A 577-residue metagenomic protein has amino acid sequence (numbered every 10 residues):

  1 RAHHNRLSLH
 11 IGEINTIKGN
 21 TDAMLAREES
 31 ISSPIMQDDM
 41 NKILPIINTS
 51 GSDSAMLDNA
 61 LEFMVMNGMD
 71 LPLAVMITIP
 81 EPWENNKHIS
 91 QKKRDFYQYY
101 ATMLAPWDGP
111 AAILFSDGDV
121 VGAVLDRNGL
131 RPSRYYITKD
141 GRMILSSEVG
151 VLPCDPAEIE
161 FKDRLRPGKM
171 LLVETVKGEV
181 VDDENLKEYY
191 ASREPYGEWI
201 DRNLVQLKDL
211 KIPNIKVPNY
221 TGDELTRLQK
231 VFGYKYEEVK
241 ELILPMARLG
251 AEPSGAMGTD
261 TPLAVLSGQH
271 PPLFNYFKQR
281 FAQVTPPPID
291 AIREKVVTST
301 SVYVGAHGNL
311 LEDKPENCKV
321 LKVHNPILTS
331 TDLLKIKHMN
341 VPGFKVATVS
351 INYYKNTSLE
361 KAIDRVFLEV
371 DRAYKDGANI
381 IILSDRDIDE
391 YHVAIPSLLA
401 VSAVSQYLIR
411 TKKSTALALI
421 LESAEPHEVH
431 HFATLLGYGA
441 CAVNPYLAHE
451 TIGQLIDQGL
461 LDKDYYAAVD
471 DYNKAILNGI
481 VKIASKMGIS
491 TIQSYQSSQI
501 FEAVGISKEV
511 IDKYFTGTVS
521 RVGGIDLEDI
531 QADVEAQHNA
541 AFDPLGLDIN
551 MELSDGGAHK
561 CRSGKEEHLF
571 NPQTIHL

Functional and structural regions predicted by a protein language model:
R1-I14, A101-I144: Conserved catalytic micro-motifs used in adenylation/nucleotidyl-transfer and phosphoryl/amide- and methyl-transfer
G12, A418-V429: Glycine-rich beta-to-alpha transition loops that act as phosphate-gripper elements at the mouths of alpha/beta enzyme
D38-I47, L152-E158, A416-L421, E450-D470 (+1 more regions): Short beta-alpha connecting loops at secondary-structure transitions that line or flank enzyme active sites
I47, M64-A111, F115, D119 (+8 more regions): Flexible, glycine-rich loop/tail regions that form catalytic "lids" or insertion modules at the edges of active sites
L383-L399: Glycine-rich, proline-tolerant flexible connector loops at the mouths of alpha/beta enzymes
I395-L421, Y472-I476: Alpha-helix-loop-beta-strand connector modules within alpha/beta enzyme cores
E425-G439: Catalytic cores of alpha/beta
L436-D457, Y514-F515: Glycine-rich phosphate-binding active-site loops on the catalytic face of alpha/beta enzymes
